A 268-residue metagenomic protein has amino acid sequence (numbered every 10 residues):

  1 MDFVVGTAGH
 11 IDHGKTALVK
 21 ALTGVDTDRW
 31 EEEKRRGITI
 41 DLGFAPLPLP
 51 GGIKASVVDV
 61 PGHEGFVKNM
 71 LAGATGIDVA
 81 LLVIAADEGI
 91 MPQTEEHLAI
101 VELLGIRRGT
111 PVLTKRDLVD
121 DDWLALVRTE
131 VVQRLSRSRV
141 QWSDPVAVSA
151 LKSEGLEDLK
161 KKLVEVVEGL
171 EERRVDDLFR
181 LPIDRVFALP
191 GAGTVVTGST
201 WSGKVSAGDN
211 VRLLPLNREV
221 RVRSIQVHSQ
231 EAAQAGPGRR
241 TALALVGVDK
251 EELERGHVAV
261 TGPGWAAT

Functional and structural regions predicted by a protein language model:
M1-V60: Conserved G1/Walker A P-loop phosphate-binding module
D2-V4, V101, R116, K152: Conserved structured catalytic cores and adjacent interaction surfaces of nucleotide-binding/hydrolyzing enzymes
I11, I38-I40, P46-G51, A72-G76 (+2 more regions): Conserved catalytic network of the ASCE P-loop NTPase/AAA+ motor domain
D12, L18, G37, D59 (+10 more regions): Residue-level signature of catalytic and energy-coupling elements of molecular machines, predominantly ATP/GTP-dependent
L18-A21, Q93-I100, L126-R134, D158-V166: Alpha-helical scaffold elements adjacent to nucleotide-binding pockets in ATP/GTP-utilizing enzyme cores
W30-E33, V67-N69, H97, G262: Short beta-alpha junctions and helix-cap segments that line functional grooves
I53-K54, V60-G65, T75-L98, E102-L126: Conserved Switch II/interswitch segment of TRAFAC-class P-loop GTPases
R116, D122, Q133-T268: Conserved catalytic-core segments of large NTP-driven translation/proteostasis enzymes
